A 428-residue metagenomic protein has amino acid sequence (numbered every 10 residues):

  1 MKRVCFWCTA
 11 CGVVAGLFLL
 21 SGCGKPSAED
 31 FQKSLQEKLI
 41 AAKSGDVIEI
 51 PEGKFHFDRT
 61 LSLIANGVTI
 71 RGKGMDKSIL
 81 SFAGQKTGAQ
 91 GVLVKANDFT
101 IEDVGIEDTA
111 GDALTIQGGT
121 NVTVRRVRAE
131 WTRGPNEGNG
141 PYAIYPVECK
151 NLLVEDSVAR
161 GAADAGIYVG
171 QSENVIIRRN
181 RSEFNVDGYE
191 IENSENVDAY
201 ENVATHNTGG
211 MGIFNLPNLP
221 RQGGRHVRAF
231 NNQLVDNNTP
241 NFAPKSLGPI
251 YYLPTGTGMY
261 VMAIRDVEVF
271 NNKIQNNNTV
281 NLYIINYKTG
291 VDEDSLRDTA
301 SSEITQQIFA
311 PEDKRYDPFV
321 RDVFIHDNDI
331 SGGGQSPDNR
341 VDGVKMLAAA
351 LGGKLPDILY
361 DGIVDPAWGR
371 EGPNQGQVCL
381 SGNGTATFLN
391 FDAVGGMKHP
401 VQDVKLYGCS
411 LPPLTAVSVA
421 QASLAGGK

Functional and structural regions predicted by a protein language model:
M1-C11: Bacterial N-terminal signal peptides that target proteins for export
L20-G22: C-terminal motif of bacterial Sec signal peptides marking the signal peptidase cleavage site
G24-E49: Acidic Gly/Asp/Thr-rich repetitive segments characteristic of extracellular carbohydrate-active and adhesion proteins
P26-K33, G67-A110, R133: Right-handed parallel beta-helix/beta-spiral solenoid domain characteristic of secreted/periplasmic
L35-A42, H56-A65, I70, Q117-G118 (+2 more regions): Short, T/G/N/S-enriched strand-turn elements that build extracellular solenoid repeat scaffolds
L35-Q36, D58, F82-V92, D108-T115 (+7 more regions): Extracellular beta-strand/beta-solenoid scaffold signature
P51, K73-D76, N97-D108, T120-R133 (+7 more regions): Right-handed parallel beta-helix
G290-K428: Acidic, glycine- and Ser/Thr-rich low-complexity intrinsically disordered tracts in extracellular/secreted proteins
